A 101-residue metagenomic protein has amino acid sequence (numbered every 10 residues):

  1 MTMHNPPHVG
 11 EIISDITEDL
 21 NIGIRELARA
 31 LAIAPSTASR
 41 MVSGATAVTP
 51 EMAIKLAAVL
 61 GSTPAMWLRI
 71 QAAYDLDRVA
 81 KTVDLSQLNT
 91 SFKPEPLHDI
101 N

Functional and structural regions predicted by a protein language model:
M1-I22, R69: A short, Lys/Arg-rich alpha-helix, primarily the initiator
S14, R25, I54: Residues within the helices of the helix-turn-helix
T17, A28, A57: The alpha-helix within a helix-turn-helix
I22-R40: Short alpha-helical DNA-recognition segment
S43-A45, A72: Residue-level detection of the helix-turn-helix DNA-binding "recognition helix"
A45-A58: Short, basic-rich loop-to-helix N-cap that marks the start of a DNA-contacting helix
L68-N101: Short, charged recognition helix plus adjacent turn of helix-turn-helix-like nucleic-acid-binding domains
